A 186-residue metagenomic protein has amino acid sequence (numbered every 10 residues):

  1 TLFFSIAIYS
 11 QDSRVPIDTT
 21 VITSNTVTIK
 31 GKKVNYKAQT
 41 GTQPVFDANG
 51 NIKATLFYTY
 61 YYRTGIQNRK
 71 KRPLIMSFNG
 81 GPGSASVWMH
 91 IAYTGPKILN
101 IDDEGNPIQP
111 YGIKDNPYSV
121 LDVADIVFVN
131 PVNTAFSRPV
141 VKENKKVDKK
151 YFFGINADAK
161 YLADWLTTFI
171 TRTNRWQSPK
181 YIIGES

Functional and structural regions predicted by a protein language model:
T1-D12: Bacterial Sec-dependent N-terminal signal peptides
S10-L74, A92: Catalytic-loop region of hydrolases
T20-I22, V120-L121, R175: Short hydrophobic "helix-edge" motifs at membrane interfaces and signal-peptide entry regions
K32-K33, P131, E185: Conformational gate/switch positions in structured elements
G50-F153: N-terminal cap/lid subdomain of alpha/beta-hydrolase-fold enzymes
G50-N51, I155-D158, G184-E185: Aromatic-acidic/polar surface patches that form glycan- and anion
N156-T173: Helix-loop module immediately N-terminal to the HCX5R catalytic loop in PTP-like cysteine phosphatase domains
N174-S186: Alpha/beta-hydrolase fold nucleophile elbow
